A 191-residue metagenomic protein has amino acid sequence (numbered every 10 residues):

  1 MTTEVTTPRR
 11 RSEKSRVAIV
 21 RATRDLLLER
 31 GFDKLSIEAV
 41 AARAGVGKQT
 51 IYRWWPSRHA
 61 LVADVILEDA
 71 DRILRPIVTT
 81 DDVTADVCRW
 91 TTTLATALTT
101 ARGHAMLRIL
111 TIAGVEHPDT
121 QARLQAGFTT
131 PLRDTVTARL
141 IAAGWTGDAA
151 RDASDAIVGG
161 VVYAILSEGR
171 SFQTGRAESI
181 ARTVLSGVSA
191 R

Functional and structural regions predicted by a protein language model:
M1-R43, A60: Basic, helix-initiating cap at the start of DNA-binding domains
I19, K34, S57-V62, D71-R72 (+1 more regions): Short amphipathic alpha-helical segment with a characteristic S/N-K-E followed by hydrophobic residues
A44-W55: Short hydrophobic/aromatic patch on the recognition helix
W54-W55, F128, V162-L166: Tryptophan-centric aromatic hotspots in well-structured domains and transmembrane helices
D64, L74-H104, A153-S154: Hydrophobic alpha-helical connector segments
T92-T99, L107-E116, T183-G187: Helix-loop "lid/cap" segments that line or gate small-molecule binding pockets
R108, P118-G144: Amphipathic alpha-helical packing segments from all-alpha helical-bundle domains
T135-T137, T146-E168, G175-S186: Hydrophobic alpha-helical segments that form the core of small-molecule binding pockets and/or dimer interfaces
